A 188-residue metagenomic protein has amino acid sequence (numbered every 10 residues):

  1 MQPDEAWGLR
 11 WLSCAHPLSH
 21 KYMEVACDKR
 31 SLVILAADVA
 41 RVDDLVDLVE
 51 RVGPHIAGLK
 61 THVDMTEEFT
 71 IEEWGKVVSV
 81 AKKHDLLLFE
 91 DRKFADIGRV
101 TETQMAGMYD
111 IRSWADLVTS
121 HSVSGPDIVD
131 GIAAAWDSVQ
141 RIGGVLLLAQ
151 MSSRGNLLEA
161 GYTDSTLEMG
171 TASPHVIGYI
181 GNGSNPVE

Functional and structural regions predicted by a protein language model:
M1-F89, D96, L157-Y162, E168-G178: Conserved N-terminal beta1-alpha1 strand-loop-helix module at the mouth
R30, D96-P186: Conserved anion-binding
V42-L45, W74, P126-V129, P186-V187: Short, well-ordered alpha-helical microsegments
L88-R92, L147-L148: Short beta-strand elements of ligand-binding domains
